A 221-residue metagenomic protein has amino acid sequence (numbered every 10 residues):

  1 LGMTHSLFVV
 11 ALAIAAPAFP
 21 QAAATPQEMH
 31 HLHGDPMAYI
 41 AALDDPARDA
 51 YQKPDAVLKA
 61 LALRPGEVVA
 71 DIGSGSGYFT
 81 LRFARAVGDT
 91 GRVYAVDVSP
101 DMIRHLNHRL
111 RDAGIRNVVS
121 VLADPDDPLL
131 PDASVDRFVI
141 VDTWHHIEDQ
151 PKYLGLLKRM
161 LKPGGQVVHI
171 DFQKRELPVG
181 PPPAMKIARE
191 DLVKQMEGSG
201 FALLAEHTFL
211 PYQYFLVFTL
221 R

Functional and structural regions predicted by a protein language model:
Q21-A70, H108: Class I SAM-dependent transferase core
E67, G91, G165: Glycine-centered, small-residue-biased loops immediately flanking beta-strands in adenine/cofactor-binding cores
A70, S74-P128: Class I SAM-dependent methyltransferase SAM/SAH-binding core
A84-R85, P151-Q166: A short glycine-rich, Lys/Arg-flanked "PGG" loop and its adjoining helix->strand segment in the class I
P128-F138: A short acidic, Gly/Pro-enriched loop at the edge of an enzyme's catalytic core that lines a small-molecule cofactor
D136-P151: A short SAM/SAH-binding and catalytic strip from SAM-dependent methyltransferases
Q166-V193: Conserved class I S-adenosyl-L-methionine
S199, A205-R221: Core SAM-dependent methyltransferase catalytic element
